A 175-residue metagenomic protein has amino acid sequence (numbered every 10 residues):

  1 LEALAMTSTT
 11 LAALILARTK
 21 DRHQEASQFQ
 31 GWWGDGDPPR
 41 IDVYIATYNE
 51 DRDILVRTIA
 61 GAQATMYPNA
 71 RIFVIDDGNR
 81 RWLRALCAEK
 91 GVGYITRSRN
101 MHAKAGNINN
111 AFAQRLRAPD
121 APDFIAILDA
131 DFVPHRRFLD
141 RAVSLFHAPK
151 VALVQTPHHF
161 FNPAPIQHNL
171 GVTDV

Functional and structural regions predicted by a protein language model:
L1-D35: N-terminal membrane-anchoring/stem segments of glycan-assembly enzymes
I15, T96-P122, R136-V175: Long helical/loop segments within the catalytic core of UDP-sugar-dependent glycosyltransferases, especially the large
P39-D42, R71: Cell-envelope/extracellular polymer assembly enzymes that use nucleotide-activated donors
T58-N69: Short, acidic, metal-binding catalytic loop of nucleotide-sugar glycosyltransferases
D76-L83, R99-N100: A conserved acidic beta->alpha catalytic loop
R81-A88, R137: Acidic helix N-cap motif at the loop->helix transition within catalytic regions of sugar-transfer enzymes
I125: Short aromatic/hydrophobic "clamp" motif used to bind/position activated sugar donors
L128-V133: The conserved acidic donor/metal-binding loop of glycosyltransferases
